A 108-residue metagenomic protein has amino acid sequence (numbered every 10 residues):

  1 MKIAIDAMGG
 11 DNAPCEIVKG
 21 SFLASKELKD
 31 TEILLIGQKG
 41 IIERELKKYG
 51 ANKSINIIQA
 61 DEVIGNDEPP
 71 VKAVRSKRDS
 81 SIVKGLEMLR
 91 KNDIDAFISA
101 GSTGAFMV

Functional and structural regions predicted by a protein language model:
M1-V108: Contiguous, glycine/small-aliphatic-enriched amphipathic segments in soluble metabolic enzymes
